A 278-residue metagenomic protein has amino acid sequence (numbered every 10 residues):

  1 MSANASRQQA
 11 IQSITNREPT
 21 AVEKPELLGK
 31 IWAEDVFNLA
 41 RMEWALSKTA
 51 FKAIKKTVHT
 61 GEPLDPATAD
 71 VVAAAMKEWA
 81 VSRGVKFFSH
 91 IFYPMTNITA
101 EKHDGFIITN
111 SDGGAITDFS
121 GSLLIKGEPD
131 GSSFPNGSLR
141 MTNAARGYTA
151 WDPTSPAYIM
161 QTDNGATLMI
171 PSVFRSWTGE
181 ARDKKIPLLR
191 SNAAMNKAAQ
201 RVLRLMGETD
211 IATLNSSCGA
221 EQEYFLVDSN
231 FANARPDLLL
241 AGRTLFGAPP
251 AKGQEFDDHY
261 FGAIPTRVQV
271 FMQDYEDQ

Functional and structural regions predicted by a protein language model:
S2-R7, H59-P63, G247-F256: An N-terminal domain-start capping segment
S2-V22, T142-A150, P156, T162 (+1 more regions): N-terminal hydrophobic targeting/anchoring segments and the immediately downstream early-domain regions of hydrolases
N4, N16, N38, N97 (+8 more regions): Detector for Asparagine
S13-G121, I125-N143: Histidine/acidic residue-rich metal-binding segments in metalloenzymes
R146-Q278: Glycine-rich, acidic/polar active-site loops that bind/position phosphate-bearing ligands
